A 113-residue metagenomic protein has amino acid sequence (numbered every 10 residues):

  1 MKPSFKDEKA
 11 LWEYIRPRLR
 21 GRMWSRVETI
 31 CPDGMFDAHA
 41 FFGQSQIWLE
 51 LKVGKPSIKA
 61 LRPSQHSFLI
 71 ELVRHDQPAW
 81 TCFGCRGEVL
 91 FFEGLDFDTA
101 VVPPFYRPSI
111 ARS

Functional and structural regions predicted by a protein language model:
M1-T29: Acidic-basic catalytic patches of nuclease active cores, encompassing PD-(D/E)XK and other metal-cofactor nuclease
E28-C31, L61-R62: A conditional alpha-helix N-cap/helix-loop micro-motif detector
G34-F36: Change "...and in nucleic-acid phosphodiester-cleaving endonucleases..." to "...and in nucleic-acid processing enzymes
A38-A40, Q44-K55: Conserved catalytic cores of phosphodiester-cleaving nucleases, focusing on short active-site segments
K55-H66: Active-site-adjacent loop/helix micro-motif of nuclease/hydrolase catalytic cores
V73-T99: Nucleic-acid nuclease catalytic cores
D96-S113: Helix-rich interaction surfaces within compact, conserved domain-sized segments that mediate assembly or partner
